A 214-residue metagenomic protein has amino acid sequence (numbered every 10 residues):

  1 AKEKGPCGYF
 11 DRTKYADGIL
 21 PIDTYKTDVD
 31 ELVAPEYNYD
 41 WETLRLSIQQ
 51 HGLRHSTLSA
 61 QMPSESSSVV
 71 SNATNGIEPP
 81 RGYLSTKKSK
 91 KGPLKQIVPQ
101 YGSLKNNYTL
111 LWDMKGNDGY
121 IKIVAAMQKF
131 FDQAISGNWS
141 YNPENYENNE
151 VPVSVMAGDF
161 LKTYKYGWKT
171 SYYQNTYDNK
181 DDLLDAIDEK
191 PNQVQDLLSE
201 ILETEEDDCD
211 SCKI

Functional and structural regions predicted by a protein language model:
A1-I214: Long, C-terminal-biased catalytic regions of enzyme "large/alpha" subunits
